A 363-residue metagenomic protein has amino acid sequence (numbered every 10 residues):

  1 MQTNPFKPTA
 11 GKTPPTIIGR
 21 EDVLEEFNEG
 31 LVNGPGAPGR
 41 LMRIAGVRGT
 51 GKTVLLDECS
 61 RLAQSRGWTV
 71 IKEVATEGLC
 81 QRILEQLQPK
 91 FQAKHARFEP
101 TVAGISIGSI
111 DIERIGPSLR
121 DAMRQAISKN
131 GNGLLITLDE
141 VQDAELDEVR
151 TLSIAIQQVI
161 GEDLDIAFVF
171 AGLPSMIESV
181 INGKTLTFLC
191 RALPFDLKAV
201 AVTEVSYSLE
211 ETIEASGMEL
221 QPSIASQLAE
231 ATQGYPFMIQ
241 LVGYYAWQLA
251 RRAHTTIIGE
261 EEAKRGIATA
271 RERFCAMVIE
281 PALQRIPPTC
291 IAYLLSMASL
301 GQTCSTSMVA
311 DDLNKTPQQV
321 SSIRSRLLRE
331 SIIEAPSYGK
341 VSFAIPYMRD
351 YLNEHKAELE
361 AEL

Functional and structural regions predicted by a protein language model:
M1-R40, Q86-P89, G133, G161 (+1 more regions): A short, basic N-terminal segment
G36-E58: Walker A/P-loop nucleotide-binding motif
D57-L79: Conserved catalytic segments around the Walker B and adjacent sensor/switch elements of P-loop NTPase domains
I112-S175, N182-T185: Conserved Walker B catalytic segment
S128, M176-E230, V242, R252-H254: Helix-loop-helix "sensor" segment of P-loop NTPases
G234, Q240-P317: Winged-helix-like regulatory helical subdomains adjacent to P-loop NTPase cores
L313-E330, Y338: Short amphipathic alpha-helical interaction segments
P346-L363: Short, amphipathic alpha-helical interaction segments positioned at domain boundaries
